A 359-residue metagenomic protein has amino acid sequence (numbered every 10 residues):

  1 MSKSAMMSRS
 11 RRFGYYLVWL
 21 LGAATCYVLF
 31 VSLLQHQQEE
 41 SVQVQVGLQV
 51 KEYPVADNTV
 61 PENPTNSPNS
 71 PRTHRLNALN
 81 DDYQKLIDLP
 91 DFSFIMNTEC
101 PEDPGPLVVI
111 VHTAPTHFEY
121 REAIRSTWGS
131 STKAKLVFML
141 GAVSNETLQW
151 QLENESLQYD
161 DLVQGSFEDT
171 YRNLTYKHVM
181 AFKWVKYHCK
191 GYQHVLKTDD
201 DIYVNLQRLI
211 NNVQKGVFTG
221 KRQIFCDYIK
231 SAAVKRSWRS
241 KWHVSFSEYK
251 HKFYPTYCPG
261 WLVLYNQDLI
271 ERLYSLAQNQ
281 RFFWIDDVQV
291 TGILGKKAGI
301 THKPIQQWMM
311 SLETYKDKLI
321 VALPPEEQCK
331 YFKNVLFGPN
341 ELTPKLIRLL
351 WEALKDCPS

Functional and structural regions predicted by a protein language model:
M1-T59: N-terminal signal-anchor transmembrane helix specifying type II single-pass membrane topology of secretory-pathway
P90, T116-G129: Short, well-formed alpha-helical segments that are part of the catalytic scaffolds of diverse glycosyltransferases
E102, R125-A134: Short, acidic, metal-binding catalytic loop of nucleotide-sugar glycosyltransferases
F138-Q193: Active-site-proximal specificity loops/subdomain of glycosyltransferases
T175, H194, I202-G292, K296-K297 (+1 more regions): Conserved catalytic core of nucleotide-sugar-dependent glycosyltransferases
I293-W308: Catalytic donor-sugar/metal-binding loop of nucleotide-sugar-dependent glycosyltransferases
D317-S359: C-terminal helix/juxtamembrane-tail motif
